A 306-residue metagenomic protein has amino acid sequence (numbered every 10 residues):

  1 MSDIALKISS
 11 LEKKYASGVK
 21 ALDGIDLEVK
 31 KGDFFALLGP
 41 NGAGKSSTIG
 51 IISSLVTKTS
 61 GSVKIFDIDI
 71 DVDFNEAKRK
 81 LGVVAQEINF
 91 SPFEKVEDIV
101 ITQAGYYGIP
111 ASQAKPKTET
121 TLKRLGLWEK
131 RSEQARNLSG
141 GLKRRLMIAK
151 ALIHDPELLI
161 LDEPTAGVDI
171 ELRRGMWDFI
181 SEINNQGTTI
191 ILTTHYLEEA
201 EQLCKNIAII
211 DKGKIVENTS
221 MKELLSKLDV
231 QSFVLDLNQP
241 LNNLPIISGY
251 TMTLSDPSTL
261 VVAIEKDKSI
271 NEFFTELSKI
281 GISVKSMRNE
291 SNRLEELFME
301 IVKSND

Functional and structural regions predicted by a protein language model:
S2-I8, E12-G24, F74: A short, flexible loop at the N-terminus of ABC-type nucleotide-binding domains that lies
G61-V72, E76-A77: Conserved ABC transporter NBD signature motif
I101, G105, S112-K130: Conserved ABC ATPase "signature" region
Q134-L138: Conserved ABC ATPase signature
D155: Conserved catalytic motifs of ABC-family nucleotide-binding domains
L159-D162: Catalytic Walker B motif of ABC-type/P-loop ATPase nucleotide-binding domains
W177-E265: ABC transporter nucleotide-binding domain
